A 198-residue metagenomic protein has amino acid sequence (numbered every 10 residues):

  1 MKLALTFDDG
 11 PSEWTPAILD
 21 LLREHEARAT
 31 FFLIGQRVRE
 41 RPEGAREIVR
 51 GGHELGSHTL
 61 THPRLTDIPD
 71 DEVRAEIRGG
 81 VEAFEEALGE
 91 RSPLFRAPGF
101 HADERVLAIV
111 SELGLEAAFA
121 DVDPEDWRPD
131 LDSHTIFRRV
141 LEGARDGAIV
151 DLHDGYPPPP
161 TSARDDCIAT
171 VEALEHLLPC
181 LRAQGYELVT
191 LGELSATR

Functional and structural regions predicted by a protein language model:
M1-T66, E72, E76-E86, E90 (+4 more regions): Active-site beta->alpha N-cap acidic-glycine motif
F7-D9, L33-G35, S57-T59, R96-G99 (+3 more regions): A cross-domain feature marking catalytic cores of carbohydrate-active enzymes and several ubiquitous metabolic/repair
H25, R39, R164-R198: C-terminal domain-boundary segment and adjacent tail
E40-R50, F137-G143, L178: Short amphipathic alpha-helices and their capping/turn segments at secondary-structure boundaries
R46, V73-I77, D132-R138, C167-E172: Charged helix-capping and loop-helix junction motifs
P63-I68, R128, P158-A163: A short acidic, helix-capping loop that chelates divalent metal ions and anchors anionic groups
P93, H101, L107-G143, Y186-T197: His/Asp/Glu-enriched short active-site or ligand-binding loop at hydrolase and phosphoryl-transfer sites
